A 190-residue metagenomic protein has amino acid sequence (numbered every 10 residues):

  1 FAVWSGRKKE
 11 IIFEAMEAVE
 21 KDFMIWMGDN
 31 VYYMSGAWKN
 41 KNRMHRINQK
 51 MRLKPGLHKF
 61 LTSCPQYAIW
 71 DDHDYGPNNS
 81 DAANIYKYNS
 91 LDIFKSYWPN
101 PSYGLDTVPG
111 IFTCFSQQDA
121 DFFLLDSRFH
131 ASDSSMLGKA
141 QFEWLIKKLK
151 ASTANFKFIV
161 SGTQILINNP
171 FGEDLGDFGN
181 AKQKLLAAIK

Functional and structural regions predicted by a protein language model:
F1-K190: Metal-dependent phosphoester/phosphodiester hydrolase catalytic core
